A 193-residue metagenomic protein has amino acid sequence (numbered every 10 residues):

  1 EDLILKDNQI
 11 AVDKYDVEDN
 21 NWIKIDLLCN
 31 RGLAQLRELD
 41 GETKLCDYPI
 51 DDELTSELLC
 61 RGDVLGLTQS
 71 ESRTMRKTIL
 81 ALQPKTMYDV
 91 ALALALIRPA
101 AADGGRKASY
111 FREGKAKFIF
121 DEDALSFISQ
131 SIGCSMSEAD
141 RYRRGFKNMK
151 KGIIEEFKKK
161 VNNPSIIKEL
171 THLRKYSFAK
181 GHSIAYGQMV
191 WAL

Functional and structural regions predicted by a protein language model:
E1-L193: Mg2+-dependent phosphoryl-transfer active-site scaffold
